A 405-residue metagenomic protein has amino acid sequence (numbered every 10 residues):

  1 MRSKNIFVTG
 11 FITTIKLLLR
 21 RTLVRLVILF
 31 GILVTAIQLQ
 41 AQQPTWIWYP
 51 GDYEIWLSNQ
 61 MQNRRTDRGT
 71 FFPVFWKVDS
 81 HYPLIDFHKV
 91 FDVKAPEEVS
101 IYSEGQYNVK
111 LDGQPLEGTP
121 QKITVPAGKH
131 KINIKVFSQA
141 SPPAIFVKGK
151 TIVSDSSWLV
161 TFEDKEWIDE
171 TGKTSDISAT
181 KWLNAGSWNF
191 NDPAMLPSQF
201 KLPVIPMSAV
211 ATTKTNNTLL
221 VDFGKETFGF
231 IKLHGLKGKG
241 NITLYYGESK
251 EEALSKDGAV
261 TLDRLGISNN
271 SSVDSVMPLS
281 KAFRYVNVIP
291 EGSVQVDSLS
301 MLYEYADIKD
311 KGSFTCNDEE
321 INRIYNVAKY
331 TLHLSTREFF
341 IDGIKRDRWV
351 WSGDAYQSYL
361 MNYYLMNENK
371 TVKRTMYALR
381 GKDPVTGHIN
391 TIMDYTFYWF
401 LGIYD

Functional and structural regions predicted by a protein language model:
M1-Q42: Bacterial Sec-dependent N-terminal signal peptides
Q42-E338, G353-D354, E368-M376: Extracellular/oxidizing-compartment recognition motifs
L220-F223, S275-M277, F339-S352, P384-T396: Solvent-exposed loop and edge beta-strand segments that line ligand/cofactor-binding and catalytic clefts
A253-T261, S272, M376, K382-Y398 (+1 more regions): The feature captures the catalytic groove of carbohydrate-active enzymes
D318-I321, Y325, R348, N362-L365 (+2 more regions): Amphipathic, non-membrane alpha-helical segments in soluble helical-bundle scaffolds
Q357-M366, W399-D405: Well-ordered alpha-helical scaffold segments within catalytic/enzyme domains
